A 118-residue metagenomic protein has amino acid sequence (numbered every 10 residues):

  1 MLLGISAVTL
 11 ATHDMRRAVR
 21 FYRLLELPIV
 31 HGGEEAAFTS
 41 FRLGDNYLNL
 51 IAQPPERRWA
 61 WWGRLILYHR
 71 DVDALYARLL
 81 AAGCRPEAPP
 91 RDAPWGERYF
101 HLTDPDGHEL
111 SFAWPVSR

Functional and structural regions predicted by a protein language model:
L2, T9-L48: Core segments of cupin and vicinal oxygen chelate
L3-A7, A60-R64: Short, solvent-exposed beta-strand edge segments and adjacent coil->beta transition regions
H13-M15, L65-E109: Vicinal oxygen chelate
H31, T39-S40, P55-R58, D92: Short secondary-structure boundary/capping segments
F41-N46, L102-P105, P115: Active-site beta-strand termini and strand-to-loop segments that position acidic
E56, P94, P115-R118: A short acidic/small-residue loop/turn micro-motif
F112: Short glycine-/small-residue motifs
